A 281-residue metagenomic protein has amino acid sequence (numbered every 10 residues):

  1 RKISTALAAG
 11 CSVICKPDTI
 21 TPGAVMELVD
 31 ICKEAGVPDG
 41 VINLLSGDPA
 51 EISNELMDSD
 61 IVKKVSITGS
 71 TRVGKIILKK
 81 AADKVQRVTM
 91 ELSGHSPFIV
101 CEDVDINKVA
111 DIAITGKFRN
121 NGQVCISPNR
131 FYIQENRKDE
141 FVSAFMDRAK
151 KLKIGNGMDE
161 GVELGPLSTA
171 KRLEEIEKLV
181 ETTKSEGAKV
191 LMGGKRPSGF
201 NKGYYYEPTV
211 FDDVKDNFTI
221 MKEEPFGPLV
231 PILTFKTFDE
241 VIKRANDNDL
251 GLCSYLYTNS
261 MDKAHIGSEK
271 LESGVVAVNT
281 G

Functional and structural regions predicted by a protein language model:
R1-K108, F235: Rossmann-like NAD(P) dinucleotide-binding subdomain of oxidoreductase/dehydrogenase enzymes
K2-T5, A82-D83, G116, D147 (+1 more regions): Short, solvent-exposed amphipathic alpha-helical segments in soluble enzyme and RNA/protein-processing domains
T5, E55-L56, I112, T182 (+1 more regions): Well-formed, non-transmembrane alpha-helical positions, independent of function
M26, E55-L56, I112, R244 (+1 more regions): CheY-like receiver
L45-D48, T68, G116, T258 (+1 more regions): Conserved residues at the C-terminal ends of beta-strands
V62, I99, K153, V180 (+3 more regions): Conserved C-terminal structural/oligomerization subdomain of aldehyde/semialdehyde dehydrogenase
R72-K215, R244, V278-T280: ALDH superfamily catalytic-core signature
